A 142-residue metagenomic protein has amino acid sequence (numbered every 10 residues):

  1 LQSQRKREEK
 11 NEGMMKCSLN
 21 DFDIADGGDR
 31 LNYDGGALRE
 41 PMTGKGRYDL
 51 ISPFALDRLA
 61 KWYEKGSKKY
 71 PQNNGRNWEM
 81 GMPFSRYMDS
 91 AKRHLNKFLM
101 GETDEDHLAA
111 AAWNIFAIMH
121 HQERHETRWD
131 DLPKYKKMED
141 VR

Functional and structural regions predicted by a protein language model:
L1-R142: Intrinsically disordered, low-complexity regulatory regions that flank transcription factor DNA-binding cores
